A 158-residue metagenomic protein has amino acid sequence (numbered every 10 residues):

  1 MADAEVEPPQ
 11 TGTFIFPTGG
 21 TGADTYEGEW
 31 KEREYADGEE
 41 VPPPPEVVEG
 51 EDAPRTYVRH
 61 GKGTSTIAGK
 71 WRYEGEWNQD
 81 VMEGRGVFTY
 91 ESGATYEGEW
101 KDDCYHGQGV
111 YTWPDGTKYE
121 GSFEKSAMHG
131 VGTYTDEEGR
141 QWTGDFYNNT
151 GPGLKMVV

Functional and structural regions predicted by a protein language model:
M1-V158: Intrinsically disordered, low-complexity repeat tracts enriched in Gly/Pro/Ser/Thr and acidic residues, frequently
